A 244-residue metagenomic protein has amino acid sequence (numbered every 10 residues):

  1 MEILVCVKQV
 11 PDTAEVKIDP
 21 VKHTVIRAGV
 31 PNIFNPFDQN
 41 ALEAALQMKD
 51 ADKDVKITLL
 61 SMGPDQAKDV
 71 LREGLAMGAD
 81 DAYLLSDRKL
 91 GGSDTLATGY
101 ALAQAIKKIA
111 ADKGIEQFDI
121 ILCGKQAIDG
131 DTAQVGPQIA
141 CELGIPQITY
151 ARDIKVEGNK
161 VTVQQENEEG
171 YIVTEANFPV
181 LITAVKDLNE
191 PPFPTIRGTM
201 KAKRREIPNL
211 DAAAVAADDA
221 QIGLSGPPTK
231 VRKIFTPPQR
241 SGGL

Functional and structural regions predicted by a protein language model:
M1-L244: N-terminal glycine-rich FAD/FM-binding segment characteristic of electron-transfer flavoproteins
